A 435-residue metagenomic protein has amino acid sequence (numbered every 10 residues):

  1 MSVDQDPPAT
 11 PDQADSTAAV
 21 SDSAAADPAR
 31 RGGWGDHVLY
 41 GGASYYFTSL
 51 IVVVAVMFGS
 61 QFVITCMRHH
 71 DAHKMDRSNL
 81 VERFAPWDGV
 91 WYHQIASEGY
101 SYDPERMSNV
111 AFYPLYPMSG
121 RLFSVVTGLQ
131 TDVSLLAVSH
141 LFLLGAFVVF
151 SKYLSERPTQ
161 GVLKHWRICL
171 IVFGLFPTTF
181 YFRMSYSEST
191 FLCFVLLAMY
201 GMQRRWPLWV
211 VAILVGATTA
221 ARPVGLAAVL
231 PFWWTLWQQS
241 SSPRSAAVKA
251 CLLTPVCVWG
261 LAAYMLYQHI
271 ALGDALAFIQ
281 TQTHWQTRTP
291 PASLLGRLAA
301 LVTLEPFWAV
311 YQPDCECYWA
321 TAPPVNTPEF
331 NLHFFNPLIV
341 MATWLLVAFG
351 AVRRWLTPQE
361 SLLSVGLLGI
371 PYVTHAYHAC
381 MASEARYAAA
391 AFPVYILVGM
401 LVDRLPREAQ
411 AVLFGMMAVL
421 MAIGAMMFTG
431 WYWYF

Functional and structural regions predicted by a protein language model:
R83-G128, L301: Short hydrophobic/aromatic helix or loop-helix immediately within or flanking a transmembrane segment in polytopic
M107-P114, M118, V126-V148, P328-I339: Loop-to-helix entry region of an early transmembrane alpha helix in multi-pass inner-membrane enzymes
R121-L122, S134-P158, L345-G350: Transmembrane-helix motifs of polytopic, lipid-linked glycan transferases
Q130-S134, F150-L175, T357-V365: Transmembrane-helix signature of polytopic, membrane-embedded enzymes that assemble or transfer cell-envelope glycans
L141-F142, I168-L197, G201-M202, A217-L230 (+1 more regions): Multi-pass, polyprenyl lipid-linked donor-dependent membrane glycosyltransferases
R204-L208, A228-V258: Perimembrane helix-loop-helix junctions
T254-V258, R404-W433: Signature aromatic-anchored transmembrane alpha helix within multi-pass, membrane-resident enzymes that catalyze glycan
T303-P371, F392-V398: Hydrophobic, aromatic-rich transmembrane alpha-helices and their immediate juxtamembrane boundary segments
